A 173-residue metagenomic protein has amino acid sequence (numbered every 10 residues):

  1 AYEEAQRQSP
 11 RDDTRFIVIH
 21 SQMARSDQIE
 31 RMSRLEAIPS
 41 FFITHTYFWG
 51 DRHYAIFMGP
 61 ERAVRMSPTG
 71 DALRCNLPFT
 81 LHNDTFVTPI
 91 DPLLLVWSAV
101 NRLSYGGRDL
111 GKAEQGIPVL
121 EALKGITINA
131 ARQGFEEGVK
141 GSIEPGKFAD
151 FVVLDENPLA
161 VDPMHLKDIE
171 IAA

Functional and structural regions predicted by a protein language model:
A1-F16, H20, S26-S33, A37-A160 (+2 more regions): His/Asp/Glu-enriched, well-ordered alpha-helical/loop segment that forms or immediately abuts the divalent-metal
